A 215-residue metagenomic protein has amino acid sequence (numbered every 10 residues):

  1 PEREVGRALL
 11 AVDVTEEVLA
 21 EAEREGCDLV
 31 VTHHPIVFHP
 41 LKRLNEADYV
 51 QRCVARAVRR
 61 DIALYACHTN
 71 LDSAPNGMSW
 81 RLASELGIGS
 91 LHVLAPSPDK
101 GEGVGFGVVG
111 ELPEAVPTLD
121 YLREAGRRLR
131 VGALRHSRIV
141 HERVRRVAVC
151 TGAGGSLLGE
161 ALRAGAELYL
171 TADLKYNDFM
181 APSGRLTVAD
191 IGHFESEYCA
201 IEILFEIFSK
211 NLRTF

Functional and structural regions predicted by a protein language model:
P1-F215: Active-site catalytic microenvironments in core metabolic enzymes, especially phosphate/sugar-handling
